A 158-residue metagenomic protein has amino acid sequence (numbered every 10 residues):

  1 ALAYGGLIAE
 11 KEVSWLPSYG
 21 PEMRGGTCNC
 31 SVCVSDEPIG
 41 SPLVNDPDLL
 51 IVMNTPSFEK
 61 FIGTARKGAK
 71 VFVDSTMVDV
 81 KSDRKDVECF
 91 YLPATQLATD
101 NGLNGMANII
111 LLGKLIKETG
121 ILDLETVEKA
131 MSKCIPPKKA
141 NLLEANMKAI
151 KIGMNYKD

Functional and structural regions predicted by a protein language model:
A1-D158: Active-site cofactor/cluster-binding pocket
